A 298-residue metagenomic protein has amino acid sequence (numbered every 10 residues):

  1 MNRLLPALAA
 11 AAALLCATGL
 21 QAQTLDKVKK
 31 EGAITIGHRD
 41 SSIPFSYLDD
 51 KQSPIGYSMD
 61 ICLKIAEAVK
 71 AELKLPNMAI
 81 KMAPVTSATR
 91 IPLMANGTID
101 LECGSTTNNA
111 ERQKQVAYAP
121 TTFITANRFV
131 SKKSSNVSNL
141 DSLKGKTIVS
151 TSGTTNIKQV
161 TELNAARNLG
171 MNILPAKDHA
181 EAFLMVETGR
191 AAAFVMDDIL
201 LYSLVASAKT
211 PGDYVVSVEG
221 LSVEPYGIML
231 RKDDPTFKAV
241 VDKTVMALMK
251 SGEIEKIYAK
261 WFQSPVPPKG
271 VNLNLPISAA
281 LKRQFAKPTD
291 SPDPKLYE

Functional and structural regions predicted by a protein language model:
K29, N156-A165, L169-I173, G212-Y214 (+1 more regions): Ligand-binding clefts/hinges and TM-proximal coupling segments of bilobed small-molecule sensing domains
K29-L101: Extracytoplasmic small-molecule ligand-binding "clamshell" domains of the periplasmic binding protein/Venus flytrap
T35, D40-P44, P54-A71, T107 (+2 more regions): Bilobed "Venus flytrap"/periplasmic-binding protein-like clamshell domains and structurally analogous long
D40, F123-S131, A206-D242, S264-K287 (+1 more regions): Periplasmic-binding protein-like
D60-A68, D141, K146-T147, S152-T154 (+3 more regions): Extended ligand-binding regions for polar small-molecule ligands
L63, K74-S142, K282-L296: Acidic, polar ligand-binding/catalytic clefts
L73-T86, G170-D178, V216-V218: Short beta-strand-to-loop elements that line the ligand-binding cleft of bilobed periplasmic-binding protein-like
A88-T89, C103-K114, K158-A166, L184-T188 (+2 more regions): A ligand-binding cleft/hinge motif common to bilobed small-molecule-binding domains
